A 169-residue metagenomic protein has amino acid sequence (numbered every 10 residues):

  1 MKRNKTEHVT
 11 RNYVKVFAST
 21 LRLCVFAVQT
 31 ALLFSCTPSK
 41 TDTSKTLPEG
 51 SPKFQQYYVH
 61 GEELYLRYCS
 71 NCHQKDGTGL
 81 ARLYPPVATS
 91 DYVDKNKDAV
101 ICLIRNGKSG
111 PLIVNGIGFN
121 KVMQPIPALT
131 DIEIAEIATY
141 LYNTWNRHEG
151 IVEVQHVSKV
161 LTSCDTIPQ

Functional and structural regions predicted by a protein language model:
M1-A27: Short, low-complexity, charge-dense intrinsically disordered segments
F34-S35: C-terminal motif of bacterial Sec signal peptides marking the signal peptidase cleavage site
P38-L64: Electrostatic cytochrome c docking/interface patches
S39, K75-T78: Cys/His-rich metal-chelating microdomains
G61-K75, M123, I137-L141: The canonical Cys-X-X-Cys-His
A81-A88, S109-C164: Axial heme c-ligation environment in periplasmic c-type cytochrome domains
D91-N96: Conserved helix-turn-beta segment immediately C-terminal to the redox Cys motif in thioredoxin-like folds
